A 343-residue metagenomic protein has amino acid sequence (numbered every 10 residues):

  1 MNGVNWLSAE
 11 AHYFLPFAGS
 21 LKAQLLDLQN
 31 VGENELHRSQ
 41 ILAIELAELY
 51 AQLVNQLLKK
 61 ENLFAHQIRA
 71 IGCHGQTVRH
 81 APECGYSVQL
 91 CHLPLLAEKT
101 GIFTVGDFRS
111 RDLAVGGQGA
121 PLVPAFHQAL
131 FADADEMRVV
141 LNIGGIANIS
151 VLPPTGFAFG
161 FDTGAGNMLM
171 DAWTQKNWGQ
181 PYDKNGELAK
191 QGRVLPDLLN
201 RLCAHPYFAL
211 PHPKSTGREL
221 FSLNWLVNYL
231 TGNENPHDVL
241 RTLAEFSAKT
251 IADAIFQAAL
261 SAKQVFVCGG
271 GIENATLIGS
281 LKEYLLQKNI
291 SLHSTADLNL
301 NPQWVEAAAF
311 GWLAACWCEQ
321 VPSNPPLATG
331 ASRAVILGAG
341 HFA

Functional and structural regions predicted by a protein language model:
M1-E10, F14-A18, F159-A248, A252 (+1 more regions): Conserved ATP-utilizing enzyme core subdomain
G3-A47: Conserved non-catalytic scaffold segment of RNase H-like nuclease domains
G32-C91: Short beta-strand-loop/turn "lid" adjacent to the catalytic site in phosphate-handling enzymes
L49-L57, P236-S261: Phosphate/ATP-binding catalytic cores across multiple sugar-kinase/actin-like superfamilies, primarily ASKHA
N62-A65, L198, H237-V239, A254 (+3 more regions): Non-transmembrane, aqueous-exposed alpha-helical and coiled segments at domain scale
V78, A262-Y284: Glycine-rich phosphate-binding loops at beta-strand->alpha-helix junctions
P82-S87, P94, E98, I102-P181 (+1 more regions): Phosphate-binding/catalytic loop of phosphoryl-transfer enzymes
R241, E245, H293-A343: Glycine-rich phosphate-binding/hydrolytic loop that grips phosphoryl groups
